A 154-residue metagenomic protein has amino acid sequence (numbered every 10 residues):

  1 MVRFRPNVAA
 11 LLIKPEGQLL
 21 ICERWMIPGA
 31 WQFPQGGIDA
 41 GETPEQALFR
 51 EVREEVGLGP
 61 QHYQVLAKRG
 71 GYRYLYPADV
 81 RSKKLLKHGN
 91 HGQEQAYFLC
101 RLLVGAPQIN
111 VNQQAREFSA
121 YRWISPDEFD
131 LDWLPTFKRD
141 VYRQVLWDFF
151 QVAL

Functional and structural regions predicted by a protein language model:
M1-L19, G37-A40, K68: Conserved N-terminal beta-strand and adjoining loop/helix that marks the start of the Nudix/MutT-like hydrolase domain
R5, P28, F33, H91-Y97: Short connector loops at helix/strand junctions that flank enzyme active sites, especially segments positioning acidic
K14-G17, W25, R101-A106, P126-E128: Short loop segments at secondary-structure junctions
L19, P28-G29, Y72-Y74, D130: Flexible, glycine-rich phosphate/dinucleotide-binding loops and adjacent beta-alpha linkers at cofactor/substrate
F33-R69: The catalytic Nudix box helix
R73-I109, R122: Active-site-adjacent beta-strand/loop module that shapes the phosphate/pyrophosphate-binding cleft
Q95-R101, N110-R143: NUDIX/MutT-family hydrolases
